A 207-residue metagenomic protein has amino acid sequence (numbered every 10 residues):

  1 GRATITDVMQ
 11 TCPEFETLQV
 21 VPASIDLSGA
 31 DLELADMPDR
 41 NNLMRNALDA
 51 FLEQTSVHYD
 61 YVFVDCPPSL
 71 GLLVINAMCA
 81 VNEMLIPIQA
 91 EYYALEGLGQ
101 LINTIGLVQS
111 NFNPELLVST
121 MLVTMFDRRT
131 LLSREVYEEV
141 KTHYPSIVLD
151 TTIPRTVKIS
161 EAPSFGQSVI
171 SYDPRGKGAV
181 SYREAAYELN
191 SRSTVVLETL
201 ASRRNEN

Functional and structural regions predicted by a protein language model:
G1-N207: P-loop NTP-binding core
